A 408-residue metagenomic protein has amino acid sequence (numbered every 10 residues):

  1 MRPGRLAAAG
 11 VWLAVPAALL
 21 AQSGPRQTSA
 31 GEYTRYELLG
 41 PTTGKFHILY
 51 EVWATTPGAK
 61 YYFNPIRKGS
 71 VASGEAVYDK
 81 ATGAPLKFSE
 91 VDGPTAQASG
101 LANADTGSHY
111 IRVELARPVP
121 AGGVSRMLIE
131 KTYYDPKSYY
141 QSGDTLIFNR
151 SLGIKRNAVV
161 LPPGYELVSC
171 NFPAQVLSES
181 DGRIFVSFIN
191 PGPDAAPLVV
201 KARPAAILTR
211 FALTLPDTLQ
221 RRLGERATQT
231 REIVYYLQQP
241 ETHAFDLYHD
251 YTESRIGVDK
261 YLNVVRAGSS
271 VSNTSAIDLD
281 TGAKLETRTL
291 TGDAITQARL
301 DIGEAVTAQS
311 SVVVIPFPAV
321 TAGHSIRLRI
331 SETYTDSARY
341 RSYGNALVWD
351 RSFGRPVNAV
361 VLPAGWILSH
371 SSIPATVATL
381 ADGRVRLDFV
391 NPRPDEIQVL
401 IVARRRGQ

Functional and structural regions predicted by a protein language model:
M1-R5: N-terminal secretory signal peptides that target proteins for export/translocation
A8-A18: Bacterial N-terminal signal peptides
Q22-I66, T209-V265: Early extracytoplasmic/domain-onset interaction patches
S23-P25, R35-E37, G143-Q239, Y343-Q408: Intrinsically disordered, low-complexity linkers and stems that provide flexible hinges in membrane-associated
Y33, K45-L49, G58-Y62, Y110 (+12 more regions): Intrinsic-disorder/low-complexity, polar/charged segments enriched in Ser/Thr/Lys/Arg/Asp/Glu/Gln
V52-A54, L115, L161, Y251-E253 (+1 more regions): Short beta-strand-to-loop capping motifs
A59-A98, N149-P173, D259-R299, D350-P374: Solvent-exposed beta-hairpin/edge-strand motifs
A72-V77, A81-I147, S180-L208, N273-A276 (+2 more regions): A surface-exposed beta-strand-loop module
